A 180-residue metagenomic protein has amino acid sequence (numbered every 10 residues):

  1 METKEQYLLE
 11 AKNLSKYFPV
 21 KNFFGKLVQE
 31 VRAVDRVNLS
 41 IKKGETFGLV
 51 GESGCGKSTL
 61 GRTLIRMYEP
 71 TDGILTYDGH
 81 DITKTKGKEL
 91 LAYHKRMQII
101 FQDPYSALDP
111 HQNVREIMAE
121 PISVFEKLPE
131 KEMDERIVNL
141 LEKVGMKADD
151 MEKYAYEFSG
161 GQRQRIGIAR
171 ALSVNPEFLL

Functional and structural regions predicted by a protein language model:
G25-V28, I82-Q98, V124: ABC ATPase NBD coupling module
V50-G51: The feature captures the beta-strand-to-loop junction immediately N-terminal to the Walker
I65: Helix-to-loop junction immediately C-terminal to a conserved catalytic motif
G73-D81: Conserved ABC transporter NBD signature motif
D81, K131-D149: Conserved ABC ATPase "signature" region
Y156, V174: Conserved signature/switch motifs of ABC ATPase nucleotide-binding domains
I168: Hydrophobic anchor residue at the start of the ABC signature
